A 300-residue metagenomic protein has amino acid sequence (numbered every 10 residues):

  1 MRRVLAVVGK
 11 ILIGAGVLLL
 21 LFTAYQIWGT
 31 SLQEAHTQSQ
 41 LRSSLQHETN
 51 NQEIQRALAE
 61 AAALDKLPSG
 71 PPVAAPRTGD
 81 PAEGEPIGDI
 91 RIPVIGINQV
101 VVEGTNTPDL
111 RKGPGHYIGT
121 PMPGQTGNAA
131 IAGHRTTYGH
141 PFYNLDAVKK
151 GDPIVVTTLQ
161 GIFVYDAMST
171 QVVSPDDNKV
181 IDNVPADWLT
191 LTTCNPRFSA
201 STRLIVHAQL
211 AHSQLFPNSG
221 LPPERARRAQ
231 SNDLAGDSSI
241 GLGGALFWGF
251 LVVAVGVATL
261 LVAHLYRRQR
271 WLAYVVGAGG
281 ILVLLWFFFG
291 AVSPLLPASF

Functional and structural regions predicted by a protein language model:
R2-F247, A291-F300: Solvent-exposed, non-transmembrane regions of membrane-associated and secreted proteins
G9-V17, F247-A254, A273-I281: Hydrophobic H-region at the start of alpha-helical membrane spans
G243-H264: Selective detector of the "anchor" transmembrane alpha-helix that sits immediately C-terminal
V257-F300: Alpha-helical transmembrane segments forming the membrane-embedded cores of inner-membrane proteins across
